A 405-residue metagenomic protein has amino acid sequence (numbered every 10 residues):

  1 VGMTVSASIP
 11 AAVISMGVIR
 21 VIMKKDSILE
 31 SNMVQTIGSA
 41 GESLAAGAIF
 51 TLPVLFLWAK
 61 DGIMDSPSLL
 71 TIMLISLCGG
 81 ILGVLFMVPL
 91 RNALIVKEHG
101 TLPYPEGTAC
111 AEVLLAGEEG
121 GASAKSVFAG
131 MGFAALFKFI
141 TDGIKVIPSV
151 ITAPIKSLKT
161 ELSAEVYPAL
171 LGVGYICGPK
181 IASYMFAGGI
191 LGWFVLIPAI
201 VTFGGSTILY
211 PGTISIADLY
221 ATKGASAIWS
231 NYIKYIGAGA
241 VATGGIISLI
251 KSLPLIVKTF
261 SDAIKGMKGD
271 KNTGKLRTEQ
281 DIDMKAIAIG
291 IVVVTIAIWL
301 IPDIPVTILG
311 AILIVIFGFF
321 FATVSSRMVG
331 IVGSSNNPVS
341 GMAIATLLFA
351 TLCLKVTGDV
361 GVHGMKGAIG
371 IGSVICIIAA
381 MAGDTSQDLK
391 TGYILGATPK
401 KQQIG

Functional and structural regions predicted by a protein language model:
V1-G405: Alpha-helical multipass membrane-protein architecture
